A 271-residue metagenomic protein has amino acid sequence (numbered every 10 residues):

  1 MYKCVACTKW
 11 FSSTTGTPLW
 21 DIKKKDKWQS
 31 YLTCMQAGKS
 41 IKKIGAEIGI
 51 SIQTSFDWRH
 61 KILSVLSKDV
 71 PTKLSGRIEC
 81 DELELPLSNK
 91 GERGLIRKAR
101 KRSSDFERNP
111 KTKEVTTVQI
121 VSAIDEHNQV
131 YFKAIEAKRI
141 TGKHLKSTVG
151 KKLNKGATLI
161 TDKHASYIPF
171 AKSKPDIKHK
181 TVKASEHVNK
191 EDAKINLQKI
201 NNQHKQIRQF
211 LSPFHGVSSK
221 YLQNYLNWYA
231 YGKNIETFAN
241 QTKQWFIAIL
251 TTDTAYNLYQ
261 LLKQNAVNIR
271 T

Functional and structural regions predicted by a protein language model:
M1-T271: Residue-level recognition of single "structural anchor" positions that define or cap local secondary structure
